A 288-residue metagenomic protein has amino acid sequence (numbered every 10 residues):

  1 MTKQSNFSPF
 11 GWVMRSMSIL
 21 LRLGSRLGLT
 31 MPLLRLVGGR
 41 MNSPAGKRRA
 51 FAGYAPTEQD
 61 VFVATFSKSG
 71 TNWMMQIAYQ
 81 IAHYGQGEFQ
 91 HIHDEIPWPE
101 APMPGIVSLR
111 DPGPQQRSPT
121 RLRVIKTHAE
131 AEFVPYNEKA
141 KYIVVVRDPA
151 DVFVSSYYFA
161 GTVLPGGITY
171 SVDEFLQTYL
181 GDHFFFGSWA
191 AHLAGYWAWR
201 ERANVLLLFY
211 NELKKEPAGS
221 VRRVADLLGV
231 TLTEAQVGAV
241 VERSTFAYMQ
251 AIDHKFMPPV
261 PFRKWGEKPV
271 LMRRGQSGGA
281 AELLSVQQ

Functional and structural regions predicted by a protein language model:
T2-L208, A218, A235, H254-F256 (+1 more regions): PAPS-dependent sulfotransferase catalytic domain
A82, A160-G161, A225-L228, Y248: Residue-level detector of secondary-structure transition/capping positions
Y84, W199, V230, R243-F246: A structural signal for alpha-helix termini and helix-coil/disorder junctions
P104, R243-A251: Short, conserved secondary-structure transition motifs
P217-T233: NTP-dependent small-molecule kinase module
